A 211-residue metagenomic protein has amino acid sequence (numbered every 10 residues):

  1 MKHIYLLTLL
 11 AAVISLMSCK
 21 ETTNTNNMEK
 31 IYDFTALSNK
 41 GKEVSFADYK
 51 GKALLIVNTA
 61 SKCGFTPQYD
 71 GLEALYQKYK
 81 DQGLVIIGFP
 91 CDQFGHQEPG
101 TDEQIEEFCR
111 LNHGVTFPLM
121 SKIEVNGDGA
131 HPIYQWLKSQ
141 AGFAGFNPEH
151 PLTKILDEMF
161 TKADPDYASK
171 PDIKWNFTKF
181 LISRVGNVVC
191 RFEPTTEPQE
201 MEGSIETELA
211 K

Functional and structural regions predicted by a protein language model:
I4-V13: Sec-dependent N-terminal signal peptides
S15-S18: C-terminal motif of bacterial Sec signal peptides marking the signal peptidase cleavage site
T22-A47: N-terminal "domain-start" segment that seeds a small globular fold
K52-A53, S61-K62, T66-P90, C109-H113: Conserved helix-turn-beta segment immediately C-terminal to the redox Cys motif in thioredoxin-like folds
G83-G100, V115-G127: Thiol-based oxidoreductase modules, predominantly thioredoxin-like and allied folds used for disulfide exchange
G114-P194: Thiol/selenol-based redox catalytic cores and closely related redox-interacting motifs
V189-A210: Non-catalytic, surface beta->alpha helical segment in thiol-disulfide oxidoreductase systems
